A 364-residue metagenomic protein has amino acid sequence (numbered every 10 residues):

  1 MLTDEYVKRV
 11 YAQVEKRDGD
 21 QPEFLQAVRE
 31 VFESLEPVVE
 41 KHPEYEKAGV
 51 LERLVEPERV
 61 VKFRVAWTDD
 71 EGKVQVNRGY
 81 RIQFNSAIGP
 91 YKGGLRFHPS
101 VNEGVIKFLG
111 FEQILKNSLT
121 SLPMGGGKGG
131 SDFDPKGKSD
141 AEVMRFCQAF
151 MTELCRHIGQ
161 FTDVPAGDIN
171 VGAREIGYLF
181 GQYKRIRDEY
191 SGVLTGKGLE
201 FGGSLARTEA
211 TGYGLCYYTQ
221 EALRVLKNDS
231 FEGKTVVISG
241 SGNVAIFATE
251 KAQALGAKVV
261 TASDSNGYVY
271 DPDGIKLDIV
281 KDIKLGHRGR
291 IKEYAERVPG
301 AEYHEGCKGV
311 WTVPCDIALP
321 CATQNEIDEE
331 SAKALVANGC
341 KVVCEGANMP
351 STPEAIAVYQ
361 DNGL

Functional and structural regions predicted by a protein language model:
M1-L205: N-terminal ligand-binding/catalytic initiation module
K136, R174-E175, G242-A252, A332-K333 (+1 more regions): Short glycine/threonine-rich loop-to-helix capping motif typified by GTGT followed within a few residues by an Asp-Pro
Q160-F161, S230-G233, V313-D316, L335-V342 (+1 more regions): Short, surface-exposed connector motifs at secondary-structure boundaries
V171-G172, F201, V244-I246, G267-D271 (+2 more regions): Flexible loop/turn segments at secondary-structure boundaries
R185, Q220-N228, G309, Q324 (+2 more regions): Conserved helix-loop functional segments at active or binding sites
G203-T312: Glycine-rich phosphate/diphosphate-binding loop of Rossmann-like nucleotide-binding domains
V237, I317-L319, C344: Structural motif
A322-L364: Rossmann-fold NAD(P)-binding glycine/threonine-rich loop
